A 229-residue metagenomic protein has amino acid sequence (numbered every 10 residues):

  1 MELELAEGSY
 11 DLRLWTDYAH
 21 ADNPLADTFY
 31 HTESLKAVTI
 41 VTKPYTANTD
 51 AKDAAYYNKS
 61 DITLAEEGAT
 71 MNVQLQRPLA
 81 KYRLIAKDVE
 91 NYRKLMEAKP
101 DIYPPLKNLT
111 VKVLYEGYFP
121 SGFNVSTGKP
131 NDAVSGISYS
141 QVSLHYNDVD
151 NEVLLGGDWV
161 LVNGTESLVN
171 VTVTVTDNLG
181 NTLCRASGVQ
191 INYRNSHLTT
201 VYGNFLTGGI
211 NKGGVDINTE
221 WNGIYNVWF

Functional and structural regions predicted by a protein language model:
M1-D27, K94-R194, G223-F229: Tryptophan-paired
M1-K81: Short, low-hydrophobicity acidic/polar segments
G8-Y10, A69, P78-A80, K107 (+4 more regions): Residues at beta-strand starts and edge strands
A19, V89, V201: Residue-level marker of positions within ordered structural domains that often coincide with functionally constrained
I40-T49, R194-L206: Low-complexity, Pro/Ser/Thr- and charge-rich linker/hinge segments at domain boundaries
I85-E97: Structural motif
N204-F229: Intrinsically disordered, low-complexity repeat and linker tracts
